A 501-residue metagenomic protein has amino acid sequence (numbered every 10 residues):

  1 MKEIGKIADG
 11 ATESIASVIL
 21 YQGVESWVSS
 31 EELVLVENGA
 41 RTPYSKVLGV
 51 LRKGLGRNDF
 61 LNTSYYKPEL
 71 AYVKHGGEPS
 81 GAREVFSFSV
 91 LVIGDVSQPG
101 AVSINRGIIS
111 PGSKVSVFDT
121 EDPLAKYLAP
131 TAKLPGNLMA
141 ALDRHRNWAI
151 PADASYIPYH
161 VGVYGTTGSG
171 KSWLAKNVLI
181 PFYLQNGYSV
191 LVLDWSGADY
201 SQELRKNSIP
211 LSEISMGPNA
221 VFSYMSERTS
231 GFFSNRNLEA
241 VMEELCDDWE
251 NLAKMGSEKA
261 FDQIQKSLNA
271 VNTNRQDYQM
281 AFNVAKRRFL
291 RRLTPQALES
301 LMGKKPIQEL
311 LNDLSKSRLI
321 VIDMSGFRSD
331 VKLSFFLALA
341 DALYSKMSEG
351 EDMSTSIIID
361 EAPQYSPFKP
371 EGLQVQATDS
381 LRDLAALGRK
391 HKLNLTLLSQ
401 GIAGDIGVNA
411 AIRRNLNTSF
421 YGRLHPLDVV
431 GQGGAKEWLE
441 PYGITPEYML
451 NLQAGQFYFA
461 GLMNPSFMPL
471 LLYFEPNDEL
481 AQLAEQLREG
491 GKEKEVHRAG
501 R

Functional and structural regions predicted by a protein language model:
M1-H160, Y164, L174, V178 (+4 more regions): Basic- and hydrophobic-enriched, low-structure N-terminal and domain-boundary segments that flank ATP-binding catalytic
P79, R382-L387, H391, L395-P469: Conserved ATP-driven motor cores of ASCE-family P-loop NTPases powering translocation/secretion/packaging/pilus
L134-E213, A410, Y421-R423: Glycine-rich phosphate-binding loop of nucleotide-binding enzymes
G187-L191, K316-L319, E351-S356, K390-L397: Loop/turn-to-beta-strand initiation segments
W195, D360-A362: Walker B catalytic acidic pair
E203-K304: Helical/strand "switch-coupling" subdomains that flank nucleotide/phosphate-binding cores, especially in P-loop NTPases
S300-S356, Y365-Q374, D379-S380: Conserved helicase/translocase P-loop NTPase motor core
L450-R501: Conserved P-loop NTPase motor module
